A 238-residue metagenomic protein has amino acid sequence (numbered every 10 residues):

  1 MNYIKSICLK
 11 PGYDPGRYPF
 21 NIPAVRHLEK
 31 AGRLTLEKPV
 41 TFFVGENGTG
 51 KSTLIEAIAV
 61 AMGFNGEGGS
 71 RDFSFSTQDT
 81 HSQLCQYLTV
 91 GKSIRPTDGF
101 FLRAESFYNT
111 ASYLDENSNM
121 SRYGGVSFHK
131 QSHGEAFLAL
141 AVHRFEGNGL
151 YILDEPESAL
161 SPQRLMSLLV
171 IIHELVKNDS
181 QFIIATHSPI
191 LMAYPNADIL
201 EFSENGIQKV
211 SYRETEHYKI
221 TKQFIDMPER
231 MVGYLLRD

Functional and structural regions predicted by a protein language model:
M1-G32, E37: N-terminal pre-Walker A segment at the start of P-loop NTPase domains
L28-K38, R144-E146, E174-V176: Phosphate-binding P-loop
V40-F42, S52-N119: ABC ATPase nucleotide-binding domain signature region
G45: The Walker A (P-loop) glycine that initiates the GxxxxGKT/S ATP-binding motif of P-loop NTPases
G48-T49: ATP-binding Walker
Q131-E155, Q163-L175: GG-anchored amphipathic helix commonly corresponding to the ABC/SMC/Rad50 NBD signature/C-loop
Q163-Q181, S188-D238: C-terminal lobe/lid and adjacent interdomain/linker elements of RecA-like ASCE P-loop ATPase modules
